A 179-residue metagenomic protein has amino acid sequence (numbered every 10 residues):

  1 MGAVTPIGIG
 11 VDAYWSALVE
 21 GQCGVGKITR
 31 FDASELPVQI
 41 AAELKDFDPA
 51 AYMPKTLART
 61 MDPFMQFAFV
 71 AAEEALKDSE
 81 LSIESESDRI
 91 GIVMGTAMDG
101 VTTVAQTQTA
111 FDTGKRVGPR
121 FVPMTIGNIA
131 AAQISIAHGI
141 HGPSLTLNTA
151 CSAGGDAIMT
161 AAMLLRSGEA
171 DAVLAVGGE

Functional and structural regions predicted by a protein language model:
M1-P143, M163-R166, G178: Conserved "HGTGT" condensation-loop signature of ketosynthase/thiolase-family condensing enzymes that catalyze
P143-T149: Short loop-beta-helix segment that forms the pyridoxal 5′-phosphate
T149-C151, G177: Short, structured patches in soluble enzyme cores that scaffold and shape functional sites
G154: Short conserved active-site loop signatures built around small residues
A157: Active-site histidine-anchored catalytic micro-motif
T160: Internal active-site segments that recognize and position negatively charged phosphoryl groups and nucleotide moieties
E169-E179: Acyl-CoA/ACP chain-elongation machinery
